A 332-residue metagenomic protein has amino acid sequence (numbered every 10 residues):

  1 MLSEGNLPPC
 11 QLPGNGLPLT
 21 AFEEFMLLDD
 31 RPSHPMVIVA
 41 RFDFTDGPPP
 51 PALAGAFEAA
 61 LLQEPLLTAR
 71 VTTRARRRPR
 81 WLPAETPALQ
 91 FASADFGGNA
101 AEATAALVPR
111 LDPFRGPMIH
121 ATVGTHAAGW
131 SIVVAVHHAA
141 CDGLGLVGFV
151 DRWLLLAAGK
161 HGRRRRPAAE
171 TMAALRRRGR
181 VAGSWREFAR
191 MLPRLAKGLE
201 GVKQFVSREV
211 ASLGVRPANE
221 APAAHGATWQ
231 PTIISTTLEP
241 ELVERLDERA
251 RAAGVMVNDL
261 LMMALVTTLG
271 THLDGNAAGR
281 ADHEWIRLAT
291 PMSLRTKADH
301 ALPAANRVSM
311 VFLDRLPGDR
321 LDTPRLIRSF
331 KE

Functional and structural regions predicted by a protein language model:
M1-E187, E244-R251, N258-A278: Non-catalytic N-terminal regions of enzymes
F25-R31, H120-V123, A221-A223, I233-T236 (+1 more regions): Short beta-strand/turn micro-motifs at beta-sheet edges
D30-V37, T125-H126, H225-W229, L302-R307: Short, flexible turn/loop "capping" segments at secondary-structure junctions
P51, P240, V255-D259, M263 (+4 more regions): Conserved structured core elements
F57, I233-S235, E244, A304-E332: Helical lid/core segments from catalytic subdomains that handle acyl or acyl-like groups
A100-A101, G162-R177, R208-W229, L238-P240 (+2 more regions): Membrane-interacting alpha-helical segments
R190-V255: Flexible, P/S/T/G-rich "lid" or insertion loops adjacent to the active sites of thioester-utilizing
G279, H283-T323: Acidic/histidine-rich catalytic neighborhood
